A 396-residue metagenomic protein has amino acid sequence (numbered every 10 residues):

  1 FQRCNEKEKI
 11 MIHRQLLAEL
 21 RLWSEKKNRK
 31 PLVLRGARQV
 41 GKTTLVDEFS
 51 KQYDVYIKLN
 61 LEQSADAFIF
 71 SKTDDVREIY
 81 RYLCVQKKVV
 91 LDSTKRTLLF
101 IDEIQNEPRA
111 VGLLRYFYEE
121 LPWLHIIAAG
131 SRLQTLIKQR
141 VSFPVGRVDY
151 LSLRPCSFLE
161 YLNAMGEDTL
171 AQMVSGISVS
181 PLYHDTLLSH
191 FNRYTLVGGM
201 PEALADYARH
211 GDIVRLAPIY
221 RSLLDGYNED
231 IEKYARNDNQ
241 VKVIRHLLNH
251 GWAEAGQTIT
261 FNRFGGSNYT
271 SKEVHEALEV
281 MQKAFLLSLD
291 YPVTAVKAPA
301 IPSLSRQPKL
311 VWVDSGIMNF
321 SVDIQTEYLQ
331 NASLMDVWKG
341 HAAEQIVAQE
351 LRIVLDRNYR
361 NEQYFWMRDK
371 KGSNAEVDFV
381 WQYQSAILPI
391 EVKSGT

Functional and structural regions predicted by a protein language model:
F1-W23: N-terminal pre-Walker A segment at the start of P-loop NTPase domains
L34: Hydrophobic anchor at the beta1->P-loop junction of P-loop NTPases
K42: Conserved lysine of the Walker
L45, F49: Hydrophobic positions on the alpha1 helix immediately C-terminal to the Walker A/P-loop
Q63-K95: Short glycine-rich substrate-engagement loop in P-loop NTPases that contacts/grips substrate
F100, H125-S131, S152: Structural recognition of the conserved hydrophobic beta-strand(s) that form the central parallel beta-sheet of P-loop
K138-A253: Interdomain motor-coupling "hinge/lid" segment immediately C-terminal to the ATP-binding subdomain of NTP-driven enzymes
A208-A386: Accessory nucleic acid-recognition modules appended to NTPase machines
